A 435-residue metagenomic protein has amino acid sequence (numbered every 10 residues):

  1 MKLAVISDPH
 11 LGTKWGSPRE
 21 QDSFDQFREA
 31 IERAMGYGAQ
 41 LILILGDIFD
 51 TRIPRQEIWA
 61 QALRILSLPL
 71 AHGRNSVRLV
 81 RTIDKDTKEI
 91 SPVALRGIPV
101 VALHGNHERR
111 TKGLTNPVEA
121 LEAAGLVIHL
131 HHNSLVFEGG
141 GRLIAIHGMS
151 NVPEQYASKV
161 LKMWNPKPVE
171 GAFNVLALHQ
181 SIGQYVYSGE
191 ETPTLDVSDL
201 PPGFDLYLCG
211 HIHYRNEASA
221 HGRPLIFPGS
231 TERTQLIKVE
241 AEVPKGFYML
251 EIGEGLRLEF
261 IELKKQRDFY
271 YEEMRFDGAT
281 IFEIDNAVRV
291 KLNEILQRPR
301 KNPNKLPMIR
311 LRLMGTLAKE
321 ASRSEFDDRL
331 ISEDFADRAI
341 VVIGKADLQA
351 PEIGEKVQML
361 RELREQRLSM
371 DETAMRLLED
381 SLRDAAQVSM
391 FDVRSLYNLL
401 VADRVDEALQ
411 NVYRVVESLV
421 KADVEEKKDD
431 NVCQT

Functional and structural regions predicted by a protein language model:
M1, Q40, I98, A172 (+1 more regions): Short coil/turn segments at beta-strand junctions that form active-site/ligand-binding loops
M1-K2, S23, R28-Y37, L41 (+7 more regions): A structural signal for the main folded, soluble domain(s) of proteins
M1-K85, P166-P168, A402-D406, Q410 (+1 more regions): N-terminal active-site segment of His-dependent metallophosphoesterases
M1-T13, F247, E251-M274: Domain-start "cap" segments at the beginnings of catalytic or binding domains
G36, P201, P303-K305: Alpha-helix termination/capping residues and helix-transition junctions
L41, D50-E251: His/Asp/Glu-rich metal-coordinating catalytic cores of metallo-dependent phosphodiesterases/hydrolases acting on
G255-T435: Accessory, non-catalytic peripheral segments of nucleic-acid enzymes
